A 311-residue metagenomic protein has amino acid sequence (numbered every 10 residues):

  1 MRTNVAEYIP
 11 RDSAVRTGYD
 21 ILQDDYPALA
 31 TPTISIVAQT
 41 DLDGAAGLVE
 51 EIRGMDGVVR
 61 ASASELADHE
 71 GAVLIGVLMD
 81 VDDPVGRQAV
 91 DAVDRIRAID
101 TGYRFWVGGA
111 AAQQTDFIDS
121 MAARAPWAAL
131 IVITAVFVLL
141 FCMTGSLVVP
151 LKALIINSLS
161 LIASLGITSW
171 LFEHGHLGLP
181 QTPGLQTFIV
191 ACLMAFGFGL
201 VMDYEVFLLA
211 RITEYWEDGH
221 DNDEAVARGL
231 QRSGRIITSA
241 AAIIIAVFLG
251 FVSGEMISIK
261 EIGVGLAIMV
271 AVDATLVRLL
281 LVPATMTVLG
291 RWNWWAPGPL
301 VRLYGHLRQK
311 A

Functional and structural regions predicted by a protein language model:
M1-T3, G102, A111-A311: Membrane-embedded transmembrane helical bundles of large multi-pass transporters/channels
R2-L179, S258: Structured non-transmembrane domains adjacent to transmembrane bundles in polytopic membrane proteins
